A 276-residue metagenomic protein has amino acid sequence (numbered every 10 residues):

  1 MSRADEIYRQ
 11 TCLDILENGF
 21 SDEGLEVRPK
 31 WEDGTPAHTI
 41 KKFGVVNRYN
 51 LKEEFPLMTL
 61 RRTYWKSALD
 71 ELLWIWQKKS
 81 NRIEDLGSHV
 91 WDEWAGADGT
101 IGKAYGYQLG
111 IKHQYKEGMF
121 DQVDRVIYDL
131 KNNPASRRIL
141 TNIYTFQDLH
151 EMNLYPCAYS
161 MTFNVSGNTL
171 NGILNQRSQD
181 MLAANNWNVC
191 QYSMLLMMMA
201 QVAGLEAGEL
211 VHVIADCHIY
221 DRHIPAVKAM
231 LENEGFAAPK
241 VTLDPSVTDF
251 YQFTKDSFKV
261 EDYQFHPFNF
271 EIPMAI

Functional and structural regions predicted by a protein language model:
M1-I276: Terminal, non-catalytic protein-protein interaction segments that mediate quaternary/complex assembly
